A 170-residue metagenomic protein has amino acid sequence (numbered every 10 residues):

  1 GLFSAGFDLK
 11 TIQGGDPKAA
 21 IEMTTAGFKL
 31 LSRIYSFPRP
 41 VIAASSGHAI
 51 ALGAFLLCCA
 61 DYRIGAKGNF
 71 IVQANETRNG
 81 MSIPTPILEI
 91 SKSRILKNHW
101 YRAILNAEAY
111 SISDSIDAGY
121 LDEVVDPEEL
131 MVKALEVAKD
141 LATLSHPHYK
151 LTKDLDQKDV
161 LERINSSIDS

Functional and structural regions predicted by a protein language model:
G1-A5, A49-A51, D159: Short, active-site-adjacent cap segments at secondary-structure transitions
G1-K29: Glycine- (often His-adjacent) and acidic-residue-rich active-site loop that binds/positions the CoA thioester
E22, A26-K29, K133-E136, P147: A non-catalytic, amphipathic alpha-helix used as a structural packing/dimerization or gating element in enzyme scaffolds
E22, K150-L151, I164-N165: Short, hydrophobic secondary-structure boundary micro-motifs
R33-L144: Crotonase-fold acyl-CoA enzyme core
A103-I104, T152-L155: Short alpha-helical scaffolding segments that buttress acidic/His motifs in well-ordered protein cores
T143-T152: Structural signature of the thiamine diphosphate
L155-S170: Intrinsically disordered, low-complexity segments enriched in small/flexible residues
